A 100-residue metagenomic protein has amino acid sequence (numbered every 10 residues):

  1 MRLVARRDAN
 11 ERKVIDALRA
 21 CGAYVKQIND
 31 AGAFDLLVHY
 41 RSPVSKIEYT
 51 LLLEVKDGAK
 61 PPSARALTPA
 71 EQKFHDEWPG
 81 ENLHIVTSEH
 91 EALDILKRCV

Functional and structural regions predicted by a protein language model:
M1-V100: Catalytic phosphate/metal-binding cores of nucleic-acid and nucleotide-processing enzymes, i.e., regions that mediate
